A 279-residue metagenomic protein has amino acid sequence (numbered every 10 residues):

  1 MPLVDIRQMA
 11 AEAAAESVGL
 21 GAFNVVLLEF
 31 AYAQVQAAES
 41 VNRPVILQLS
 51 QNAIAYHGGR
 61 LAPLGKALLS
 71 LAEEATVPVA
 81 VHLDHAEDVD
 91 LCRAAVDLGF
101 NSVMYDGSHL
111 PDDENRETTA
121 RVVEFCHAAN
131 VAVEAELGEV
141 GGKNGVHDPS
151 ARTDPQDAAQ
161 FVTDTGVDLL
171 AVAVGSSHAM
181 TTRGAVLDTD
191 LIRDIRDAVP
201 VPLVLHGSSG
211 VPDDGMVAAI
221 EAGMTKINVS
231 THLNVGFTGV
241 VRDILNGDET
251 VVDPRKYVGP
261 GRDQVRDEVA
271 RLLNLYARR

Functional and structural regions predicted by a protein language model:
P2-V4, A22-L28: N-terminal basic/disordered segments at the start of proteins
I6-E12, E16, L28-A53, L61-T76 (+7 more regions): Alpha/beta enzyme core
A22, H82, E134-E136, V204 (+1 more regions): Generic enzyme active-site microenvironment
N24, D148, I227, T231 (+2 more regions): Hydrophobic alpha-helical scaffolding
V25, V81-E87, V201-D213: Glycine-rich beta-to-alpha transition loops that act as phosphate-gripper elements at the mouths of alpha/beta enzyme
G58: Cofactor-binding active-site loop characterized by glycine-rich and histidine/acidic residues
I244-R279: Extended, intrinsically disordered, low-complexity segments
